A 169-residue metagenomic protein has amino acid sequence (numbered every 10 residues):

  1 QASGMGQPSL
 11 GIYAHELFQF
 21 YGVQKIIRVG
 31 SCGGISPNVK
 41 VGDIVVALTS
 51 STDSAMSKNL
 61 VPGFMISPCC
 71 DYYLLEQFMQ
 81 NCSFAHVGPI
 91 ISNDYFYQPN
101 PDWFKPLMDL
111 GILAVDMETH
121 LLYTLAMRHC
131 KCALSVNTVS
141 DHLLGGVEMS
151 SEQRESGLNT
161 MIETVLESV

Functional and structural regions predicted by a protein language model:
Q1-A2, K25-V29, V46, H86-S92 (+2 more regions): General beta-strand structural signal in soluble alpha/beta enzymes
Q1-Q77, R128: Metabolite-binding pocket within alpha/beta catalytic cores that recognizes anionic/polar moieties
G33, I91-Y95, L121, T138-H142: Glycine-rich beta-alpha junction loops
M65-G111: Active-site rim beta-loop-alpha module in soluble metabolic enzymes
Q77-C82, L125, T164-S168: Generic non-transmembrane alpha-helical segments
Y97, L110, M127, V147-S151 (+1 more regions): Conserved PLP-enzyme active-site core in the AAT-like
D102-L134, T138-S140: A C-terminal functional module that forms or caps the active site or interfaces directly with catalytic machinery
L143-V169: His/Asp/Glu-rich mid-to-C-terminal helical/loop segments that flank catalytic regions of hydrolases
